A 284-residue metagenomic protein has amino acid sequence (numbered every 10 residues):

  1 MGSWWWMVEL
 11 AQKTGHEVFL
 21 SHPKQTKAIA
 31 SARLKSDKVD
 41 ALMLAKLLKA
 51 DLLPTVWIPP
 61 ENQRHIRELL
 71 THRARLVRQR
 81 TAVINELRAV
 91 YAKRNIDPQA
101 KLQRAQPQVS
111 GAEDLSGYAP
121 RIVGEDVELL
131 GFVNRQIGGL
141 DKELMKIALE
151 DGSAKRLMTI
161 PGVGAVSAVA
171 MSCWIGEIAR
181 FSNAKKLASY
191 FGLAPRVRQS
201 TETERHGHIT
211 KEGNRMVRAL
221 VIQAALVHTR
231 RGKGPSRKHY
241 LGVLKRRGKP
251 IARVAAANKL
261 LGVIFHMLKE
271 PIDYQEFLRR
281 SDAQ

Functional and structural regions predicted by a protein language model:
M1-L115, R230: Phosphate- and other anionic-substrate recognition elements at nucleic-acid/protein interfaces
L52-P54, V83-I84, I137-L140, G176-R180 (+2 more regions): Short helix-capping/linker segments at secondary-structure and domain boundaries
H65, H72, Q79, I122 (+2 more regions): Amphipathic alpha-helix face/heptad-repeat signature
A92, I96, A100-E113, A179 (+2 more regions): HhH-family (HhH-GPD) DNA N-glycosylase catalytic core used in base-excision repair
A112-V166, I175, G232, H239-Y240: Helix-hairpin-helix/helix-loop-helix acidic hairpins
R156-T159, A165-K245, K249, Q284: Phosphate-backbone recognition surface of nucleic-acid-processing proteins
L244-Q284: Basic, amphipathic alpha-helical segments enriched in Lys/Arg and hydrophobic/aromatic residues
